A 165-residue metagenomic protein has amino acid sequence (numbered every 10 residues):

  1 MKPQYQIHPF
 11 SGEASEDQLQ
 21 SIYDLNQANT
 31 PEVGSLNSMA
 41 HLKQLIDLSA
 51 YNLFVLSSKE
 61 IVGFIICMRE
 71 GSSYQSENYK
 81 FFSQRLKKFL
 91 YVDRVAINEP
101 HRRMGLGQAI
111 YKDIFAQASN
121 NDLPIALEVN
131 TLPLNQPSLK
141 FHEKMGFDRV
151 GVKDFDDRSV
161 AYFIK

Functional and structural regions predicted by a protein language model:
M1-A40, E60-V62: Short amphipathic alpha-helix that is part of the acyltransferase structural core
A50-R69: Conserved beta-hairpin
I66-R94: Conserved acyl-donor/pantetheine-binding loop and adjacent beta-alpha core of acyl/acetyltransferases and related
D93-R103, T131-L132: A short, internal acetyl-CoA/4′-phosphopantetheine-binding micro-motif in the GNAT/acyltransferase core
I97, R103-A116, K144: Conserved acetyl-CoA-binding loop-helix of GNAT-fold acetyltransferases
A118-T131: Conserved GNAT acetyl-CoA-binding A-motif
L132-G151: Conserved active-site alpha-helix within GNAT-family acetyltransferase domains
V152-K165: C-terminal "cap" of GNAT-fold acetyltransferases
